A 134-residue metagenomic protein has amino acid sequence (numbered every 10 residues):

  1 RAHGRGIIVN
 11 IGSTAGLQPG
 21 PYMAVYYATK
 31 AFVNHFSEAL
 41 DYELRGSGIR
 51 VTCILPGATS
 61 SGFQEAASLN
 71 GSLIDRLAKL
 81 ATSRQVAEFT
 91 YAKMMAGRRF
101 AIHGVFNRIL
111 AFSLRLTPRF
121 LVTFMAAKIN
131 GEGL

Functional and structural regions predicted by a protein language model:
R1-H3, R45: Helix-to-beta-strand junctions that scaffold the AdoMet/dcAdoMet cofactor pocket in Class I SAM-dependent enzymes
S13: Residue(s) in the substrate-gating loop at a strand-loop-helix junction that position the organic substrate next
Q18, A39-R50: Active-site-adjacent segment of SDR/Rossmann-fold oxidoreductases
G20-A24: Active-site loop immediately N-terminal to the catalytic Tyr-X3-Lys motif of short-chain dehydrogenase/reductase
Y26, N34: Catalytic tyrosine of NAD(P)H-dependent dehydrogenase/reductases that use a Tyr as the general acid/base
T29: Active-site helix of classical SDR
G46-F106, F120: SDR active-site lid
G97-E132: A transmembrane-helix-recognition feature enriched in membrane-embedded lipid enzymes and envelope glyco-/phospholipid
